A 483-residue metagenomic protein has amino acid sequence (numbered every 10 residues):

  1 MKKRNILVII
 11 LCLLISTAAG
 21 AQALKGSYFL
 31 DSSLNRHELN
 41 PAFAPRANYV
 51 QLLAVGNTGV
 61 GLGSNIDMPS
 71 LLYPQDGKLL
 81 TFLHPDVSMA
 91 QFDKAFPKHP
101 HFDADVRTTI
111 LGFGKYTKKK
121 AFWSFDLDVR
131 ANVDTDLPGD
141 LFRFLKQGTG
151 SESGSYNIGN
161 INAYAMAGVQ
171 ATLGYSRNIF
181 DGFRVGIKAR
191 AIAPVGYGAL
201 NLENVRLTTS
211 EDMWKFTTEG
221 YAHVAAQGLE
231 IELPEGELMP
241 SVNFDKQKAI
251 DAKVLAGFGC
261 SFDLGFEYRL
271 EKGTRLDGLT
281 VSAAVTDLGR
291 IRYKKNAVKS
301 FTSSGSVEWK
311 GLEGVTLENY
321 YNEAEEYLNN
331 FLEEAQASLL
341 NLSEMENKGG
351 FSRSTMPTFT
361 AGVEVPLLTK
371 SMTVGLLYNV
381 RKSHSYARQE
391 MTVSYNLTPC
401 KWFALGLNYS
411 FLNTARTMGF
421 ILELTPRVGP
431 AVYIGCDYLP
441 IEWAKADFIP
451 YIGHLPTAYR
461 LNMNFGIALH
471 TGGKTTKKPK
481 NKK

Functional and structural regions predicted by a protein language model:
A19-A131: N-terminal, post-signal peptide beta-strand-biased segments of exported outer-membrane/organellar beta-barrel and other
L30-N35, R353-M356, P366, L377-T392 (+1 more regions): Solvent-exposed loop/turn segments connecting transmembrane beta-strands in outer-membrane beta-barrel proteins
N35-H37, A104-T109, A165-A171, F258-F262 (+4 more regions): Residues that define the transmembrane beta-barrel architecture of outer-membrane proteins
P41-F43, T109-K115, F125, A171-R177 (+9 more regions): Residues on the lipid-exposed face of transmembrane beta-strands in outer-membrane beta-barrel proteins
F43-V50, F113-F122, N178-G182, E271-L279 (+5 more regions): Short loop/turn motifs that connect adjacent beta-strands in outer-membrane beta-barrel proteins
V50-S64, F125-A131, I187-A193, G220-L229 (+8 more regions): Transmembrane beta-barrel strands of outer-membrane/channel proteins
L79-D93, W214-A249, S306-G350: Flexible glycine-rich, low-complexity coil/linker segments exposed to the extracellular/periplasmic environment
M89, P100-F102, D136-A167, A225-M239 (+1 more regions): Outer-membrane beta-barrel translocator/channel fold
